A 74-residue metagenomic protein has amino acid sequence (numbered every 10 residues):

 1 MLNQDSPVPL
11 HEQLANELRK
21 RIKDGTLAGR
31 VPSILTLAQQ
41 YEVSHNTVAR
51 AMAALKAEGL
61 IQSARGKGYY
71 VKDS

Functional and structural regions predicted by a protein language model:
M1-H45, A49-Q62, D73: Extreme N-terminal segment that seeds HTH/winged-HTH DNA-binding domains in transcriptional regulators
K67-D73: Minor-groove-contacting beta-hairpin "wing" of winged helix-turn-helix DNA-binding domains
